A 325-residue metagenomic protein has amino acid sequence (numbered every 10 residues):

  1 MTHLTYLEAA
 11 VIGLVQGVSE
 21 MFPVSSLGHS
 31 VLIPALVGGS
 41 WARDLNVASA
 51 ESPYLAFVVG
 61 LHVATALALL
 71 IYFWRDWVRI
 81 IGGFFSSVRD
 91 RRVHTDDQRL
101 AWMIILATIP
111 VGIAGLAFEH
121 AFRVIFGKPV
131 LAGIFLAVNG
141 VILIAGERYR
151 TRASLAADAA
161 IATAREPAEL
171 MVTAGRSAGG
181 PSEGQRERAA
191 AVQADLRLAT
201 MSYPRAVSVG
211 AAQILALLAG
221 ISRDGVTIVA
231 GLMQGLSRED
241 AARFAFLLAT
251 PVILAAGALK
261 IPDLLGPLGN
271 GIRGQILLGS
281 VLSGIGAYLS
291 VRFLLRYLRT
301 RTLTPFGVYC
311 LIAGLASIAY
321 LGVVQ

Functional and structural regions predicted by a protein language model:
M1-Q325: Multi-pass membrane proteins that catalyze or facilitate reactions on polyprenyl-/lipid-phosphate substrates and their
